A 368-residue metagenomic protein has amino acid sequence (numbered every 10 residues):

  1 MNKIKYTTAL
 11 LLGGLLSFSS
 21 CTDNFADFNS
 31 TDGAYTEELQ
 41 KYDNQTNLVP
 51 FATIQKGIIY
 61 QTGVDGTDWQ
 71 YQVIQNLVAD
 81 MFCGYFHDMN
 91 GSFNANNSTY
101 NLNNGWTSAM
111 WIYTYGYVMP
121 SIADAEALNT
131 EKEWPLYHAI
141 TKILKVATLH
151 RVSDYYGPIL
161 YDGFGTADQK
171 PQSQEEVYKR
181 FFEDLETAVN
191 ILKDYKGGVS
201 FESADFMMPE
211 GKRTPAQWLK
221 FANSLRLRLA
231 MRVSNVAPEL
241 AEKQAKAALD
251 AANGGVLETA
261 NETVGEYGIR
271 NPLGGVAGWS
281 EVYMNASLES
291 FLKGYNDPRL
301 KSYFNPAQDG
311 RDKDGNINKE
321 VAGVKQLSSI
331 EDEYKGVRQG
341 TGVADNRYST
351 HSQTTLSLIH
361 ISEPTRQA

Functional and structural regions predicted by a protein language model:
M1, T365-A368: Generic low-complexity segments that are intrinsically disordered, proline-rich and/or Lys/Arg-biased
M1-S30: Bacterial Sec-dependent N-terminal signal peptides
T7, N47, Y115-V118: Generic alpha-helical segment signature
T8, F18, H150, Q367-A368: Intrinsically disordered, low-complexity Ser/Thr/Pro-rich tracts
C21-C83: Membrane-proximal, proline-rich intrinsically disordered regions
D88-L358, S362, R366: Structured, solvent-exposed acidic/aromatic patches
